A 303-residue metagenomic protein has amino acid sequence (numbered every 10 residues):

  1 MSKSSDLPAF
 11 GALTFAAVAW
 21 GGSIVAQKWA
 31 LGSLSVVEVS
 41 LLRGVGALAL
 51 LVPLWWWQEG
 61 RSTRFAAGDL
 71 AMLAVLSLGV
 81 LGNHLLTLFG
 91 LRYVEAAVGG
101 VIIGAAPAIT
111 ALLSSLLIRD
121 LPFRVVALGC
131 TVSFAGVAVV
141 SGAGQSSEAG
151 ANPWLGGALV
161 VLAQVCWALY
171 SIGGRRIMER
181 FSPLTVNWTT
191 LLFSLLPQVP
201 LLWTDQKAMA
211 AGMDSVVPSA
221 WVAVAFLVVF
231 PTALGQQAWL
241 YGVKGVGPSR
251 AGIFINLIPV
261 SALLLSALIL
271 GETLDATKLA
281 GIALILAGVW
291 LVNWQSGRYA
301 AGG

Functional and structural regions predicted by a protein language model:
M1-L41, L86, E148-R176, L184 (+2 more regions): Glycine-/small-residue-enriched transmembrane alpha-helix faces in small-molecule transporters and effluxers
S5-F10, S33-L41, R64-L70, G142-C166 (+2 more regions): Juxtamembrane helix-entry segments on the extracytoplasmic side of multipass membrane proteins
A16, S40-L42, H84-L85, V98-A105 (+3 more regions): Helix-helix packing/entry segments at the starts of transmembrane helices
A19, S23-I24, V52-I103, V139 (+1 more regions): Specific transmembrane alpha-helical segments of multi-pass solute transporters/efflux pumps, especially DMT/EamA
G21, V25, V52, S77 (+10 more regions): Hydrophobic/small/kink-forming positions within alpha-helical transmembrane segments of polytopic membrane proteins
L50-E59, A106-T131, V260-L279: C-terminal transmembrane-helix exit sites in multi-pass transporters
L51, A74, P122-G144, N256 (+2 more regions): Hydrophobic transmembrane alpha-helices of multi-pass small-molecule transport proteins
G68-V75, P122-A135, F181-T189, G247: Cytoplasmic-side transmembrane-helix entry/capping segments in multi-pass membrane proteins
